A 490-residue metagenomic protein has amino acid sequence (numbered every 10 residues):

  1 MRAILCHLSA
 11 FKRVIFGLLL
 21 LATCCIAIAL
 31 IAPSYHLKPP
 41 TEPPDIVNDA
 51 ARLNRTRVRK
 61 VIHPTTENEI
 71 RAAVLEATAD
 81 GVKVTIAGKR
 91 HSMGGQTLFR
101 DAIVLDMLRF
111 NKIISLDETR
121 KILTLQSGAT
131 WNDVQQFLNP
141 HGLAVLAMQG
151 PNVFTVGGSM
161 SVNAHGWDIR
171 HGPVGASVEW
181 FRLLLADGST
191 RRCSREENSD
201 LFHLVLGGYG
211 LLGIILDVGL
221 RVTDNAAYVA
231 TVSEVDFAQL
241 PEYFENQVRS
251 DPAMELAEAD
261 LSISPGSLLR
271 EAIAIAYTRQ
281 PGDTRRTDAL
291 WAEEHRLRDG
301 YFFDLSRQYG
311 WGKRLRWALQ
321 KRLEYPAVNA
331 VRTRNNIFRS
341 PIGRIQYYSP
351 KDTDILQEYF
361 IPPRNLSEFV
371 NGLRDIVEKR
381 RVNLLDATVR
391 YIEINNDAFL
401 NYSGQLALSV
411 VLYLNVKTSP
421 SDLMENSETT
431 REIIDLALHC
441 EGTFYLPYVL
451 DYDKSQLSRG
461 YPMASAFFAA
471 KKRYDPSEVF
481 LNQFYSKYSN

Functional and structural regions predicted by a protein language model:
R2-S9, E179-E368, G372-D375, N383 (+1 more regions): C-terminal substrate-binding/cap subdomain adjacent to the FAD-binding core in PCMH-type and related FAD-linked
A3-T23: N-terminal Sec-pathway targeting helices
A22-E42: Membrane-interface motif at the C-terminal end of an N-terminal transmembrane signal
A29, P33, G343-I345, R431 (+1 more regions): Activity-critical C-terminal alpha-helical subdomain
R55-A147, N163-D168, V389: Glycine-rich N-terminal segment of FAD-binding domains in flavoprotein oxidoreductases, spanning the beta-loop-helix
G94-I114, G166-G188, I214-R221, V410: Structural signature of FAD isoalloxazine-binding scaffolds in flavoprotein oxidoreductases
Y359-S419: C-terminal structural cap/anchor segments
L366, V377-R380, V416-E428, E432-F444: Extended C-terminal subregions enriched in glycine
